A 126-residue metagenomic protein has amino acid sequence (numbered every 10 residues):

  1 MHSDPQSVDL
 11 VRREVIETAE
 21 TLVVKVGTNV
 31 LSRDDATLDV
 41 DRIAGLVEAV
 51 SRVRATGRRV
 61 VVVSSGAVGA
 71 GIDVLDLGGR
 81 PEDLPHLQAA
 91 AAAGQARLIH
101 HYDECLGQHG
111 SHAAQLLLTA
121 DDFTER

Functional and structural regions predicted by a protein language model:
M1-R126: Nucleotide/pyrophosphate-binding catalytic subdomain
